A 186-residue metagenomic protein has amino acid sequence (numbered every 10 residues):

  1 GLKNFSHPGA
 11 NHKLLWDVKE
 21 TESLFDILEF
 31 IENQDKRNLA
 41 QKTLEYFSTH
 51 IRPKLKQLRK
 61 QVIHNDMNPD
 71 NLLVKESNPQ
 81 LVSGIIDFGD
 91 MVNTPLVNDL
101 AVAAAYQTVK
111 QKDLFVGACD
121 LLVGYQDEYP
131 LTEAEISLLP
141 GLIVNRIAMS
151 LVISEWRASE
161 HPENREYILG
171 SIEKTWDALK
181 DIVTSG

Functional and structural regions predicted by a protein language model:
G1-R37, K60: A cross-family kinase active-site recognition segment
L15, K19-L28, V62-N65, P69-V74 (+3 more regions): Structured catalytic core of nucleotide-sugar glycosyltransferases
D26-I31, S150-G186: ATP/Mg2+ or Mg2+-diphosphate-binding catalytic cores that bind nucleotide phosphates or diphosphates via glycine-rich
R37-P53: Mechanochemical coupling/switch segment within NTP-driven translocation systems
Y46-F47, L142-R146: A short structural micro-motif
S48-N98: Active-site acidic catalytic loop and adjacent metal/ATP-binding pocket of ATP-dependent phosphoryl transfer enzymes
L96-P130, R146-P162: Active-site activation/catalytic loop segments of kinase-like enzymes and analogous catalytic loops in related
E133-I143: All-alpha amphipathic helical-bundle segments outside canonical DNA-binding/catalytic cores that form hydrophobic
